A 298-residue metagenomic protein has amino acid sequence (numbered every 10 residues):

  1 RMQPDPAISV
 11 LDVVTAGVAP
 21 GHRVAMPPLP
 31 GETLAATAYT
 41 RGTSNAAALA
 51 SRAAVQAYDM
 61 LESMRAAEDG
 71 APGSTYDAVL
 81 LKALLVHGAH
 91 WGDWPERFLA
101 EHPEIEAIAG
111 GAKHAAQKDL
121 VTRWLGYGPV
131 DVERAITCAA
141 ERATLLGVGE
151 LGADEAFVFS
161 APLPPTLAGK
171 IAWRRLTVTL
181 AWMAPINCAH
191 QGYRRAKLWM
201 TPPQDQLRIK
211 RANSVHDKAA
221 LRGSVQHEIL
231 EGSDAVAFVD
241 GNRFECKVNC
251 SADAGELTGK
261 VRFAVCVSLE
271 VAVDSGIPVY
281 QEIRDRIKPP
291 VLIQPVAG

Functional and structural regions predicted by a protein language model:
R1-A47: Extracellular S/T/G-rich loop segment that most often corresponds to the catalytic His/Ser-adjacent loop
R1-P4, G88-A89, R174-W182: Catalytic-core segments of hydrolase enzymes
L49-M60: Alpha-helical metal-binding/catalytic segments enriched in His/Glu/Asp
L61-R97: An often Trp-containing, charged/polar helix-loop segment at the C-terminal end of enzyme catalytic cores
P103-T201, P290-P295: Secreted peptidase-domain scaffold signal
C188-E228: Surface-exposed beta-strand/loop patches in noncatalytic accessory domains and peripheral targeting/linker segments
Y193-I209, V236-G298: C-terminal edge strands of extracellular/lumenal beta-sandwich accessory domains
S224-D240: Short, surface-exposed tryptophan/glycine-enriched loops that mediate extracellular molecular recognition
